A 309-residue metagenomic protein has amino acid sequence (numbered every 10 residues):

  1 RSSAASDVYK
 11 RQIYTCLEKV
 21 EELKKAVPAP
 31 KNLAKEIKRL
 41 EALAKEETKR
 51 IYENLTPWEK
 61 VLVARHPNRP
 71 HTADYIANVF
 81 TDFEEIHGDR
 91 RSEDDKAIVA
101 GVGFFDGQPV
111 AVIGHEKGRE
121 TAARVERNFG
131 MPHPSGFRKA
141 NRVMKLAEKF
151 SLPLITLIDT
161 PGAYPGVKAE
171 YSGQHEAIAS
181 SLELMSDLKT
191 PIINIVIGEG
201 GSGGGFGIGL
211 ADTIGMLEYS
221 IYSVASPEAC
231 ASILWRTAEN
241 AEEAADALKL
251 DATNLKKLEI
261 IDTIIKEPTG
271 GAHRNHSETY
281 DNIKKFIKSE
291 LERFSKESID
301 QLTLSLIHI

Functional and structural regions predicted by a protein language model:
R1-A5, Y9, I307-H308: Single conserved hydrophobic/aromatic residue that forms the stacking wall/gate of nucleotide- or nucleobase-binding
S6-E41: Charged, compositionally biased N-terminal leader segments and the immediate start of the first structured element
K24, A44, T48, F80-H87 (+6 more regions): Structural signal for hydrophobic packing residues in well-ordered secondary-structure cores of soluble enzyme domains
N32-F104, T303-L306: Extended amphipathic alpha-helical scaffolds
D82, D94, A100, D106-L157 (+1 more regions): Glycine-rich beta-alpha loop segments
V112, H308-I309: Adenylate-forming
L157, E297-L304: Flexible, glycine/charged-enriched surface loops at secondary-structure junctions
I158-K288, E292, K296: Conserved catalytic cores of soluble enzyme domains, especially glycine-rich substrate-binding beta-alpha loops
